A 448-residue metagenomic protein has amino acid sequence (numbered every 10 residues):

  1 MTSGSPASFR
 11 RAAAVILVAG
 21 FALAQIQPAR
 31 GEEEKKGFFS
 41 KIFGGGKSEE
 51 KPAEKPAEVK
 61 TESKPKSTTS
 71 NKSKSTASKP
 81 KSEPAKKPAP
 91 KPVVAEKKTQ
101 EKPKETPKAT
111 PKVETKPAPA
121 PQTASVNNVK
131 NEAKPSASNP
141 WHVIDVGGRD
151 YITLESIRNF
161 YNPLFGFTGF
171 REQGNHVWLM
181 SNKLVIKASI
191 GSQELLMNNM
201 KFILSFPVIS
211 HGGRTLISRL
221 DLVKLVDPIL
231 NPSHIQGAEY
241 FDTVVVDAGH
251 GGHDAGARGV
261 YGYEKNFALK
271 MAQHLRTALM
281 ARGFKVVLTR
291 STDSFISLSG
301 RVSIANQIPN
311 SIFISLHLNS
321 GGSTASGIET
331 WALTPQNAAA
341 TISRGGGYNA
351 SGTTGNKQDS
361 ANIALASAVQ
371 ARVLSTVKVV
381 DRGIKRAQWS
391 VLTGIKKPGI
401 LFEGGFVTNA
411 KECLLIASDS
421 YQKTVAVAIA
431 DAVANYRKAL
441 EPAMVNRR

Functional and structural regions predicted by a protein language model:
M1, V18, V246: Conserved S/T- and glycine-rich ATP-binding loop of Class I adenylate-forming
S3-A14: Bacterial N-terminal signal peptides that target proteins for export
A14-A24: Bacterial N-terminal signal peptides
A24, A29-G31: Boundary at the C-terminal end of the N-terminal hydrophobic targeting segment
G31-V143, R447-R448: Compositionally biased, proline/threonine/alanine/serine-rich low-complexity intrinsically disordered stretches
K66, K102, K112-V260, K270 (+3 more regions): Primary recognition of N-terminal secretory signal peptides and signal-anchoring hydrophobic helices
G262-R448: Active-site-proximal helix/loop segments of hydrolytic enzymes
